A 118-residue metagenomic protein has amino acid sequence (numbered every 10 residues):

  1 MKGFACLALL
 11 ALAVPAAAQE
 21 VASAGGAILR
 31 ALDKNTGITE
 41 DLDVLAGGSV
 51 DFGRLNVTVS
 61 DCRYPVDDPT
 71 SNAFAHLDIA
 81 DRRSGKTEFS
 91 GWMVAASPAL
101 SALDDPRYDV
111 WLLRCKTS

Functional and structural regions predicted by a protein language model:
K2-F4, A17-S118: N- and C-terminal low-complexity/disordered segments
A5-L10: Hydrophobic helical h-region of N-terminal Sec-dependent signal peptides in bacterial secretory/periplasmic proteins
A13-P15: N-terminal signal peptide c-region/cleavage motif recognized by signal peptidases
